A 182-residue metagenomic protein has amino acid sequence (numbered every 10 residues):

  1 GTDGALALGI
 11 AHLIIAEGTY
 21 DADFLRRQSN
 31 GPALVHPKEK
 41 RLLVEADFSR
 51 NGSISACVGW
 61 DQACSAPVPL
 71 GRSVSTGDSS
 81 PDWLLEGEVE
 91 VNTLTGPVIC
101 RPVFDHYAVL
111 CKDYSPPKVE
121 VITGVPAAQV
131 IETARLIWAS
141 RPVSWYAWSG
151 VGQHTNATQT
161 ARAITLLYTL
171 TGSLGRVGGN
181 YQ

Functional and structural regions predicted by a protein language model:
G1-A139: Long, well-ordered, tryptophan-enriched scaffold segments
P117, A128, I137-Q182: A glycine-rich, hydrophobic/aromatic-adjacent loop/helix-cap motif
